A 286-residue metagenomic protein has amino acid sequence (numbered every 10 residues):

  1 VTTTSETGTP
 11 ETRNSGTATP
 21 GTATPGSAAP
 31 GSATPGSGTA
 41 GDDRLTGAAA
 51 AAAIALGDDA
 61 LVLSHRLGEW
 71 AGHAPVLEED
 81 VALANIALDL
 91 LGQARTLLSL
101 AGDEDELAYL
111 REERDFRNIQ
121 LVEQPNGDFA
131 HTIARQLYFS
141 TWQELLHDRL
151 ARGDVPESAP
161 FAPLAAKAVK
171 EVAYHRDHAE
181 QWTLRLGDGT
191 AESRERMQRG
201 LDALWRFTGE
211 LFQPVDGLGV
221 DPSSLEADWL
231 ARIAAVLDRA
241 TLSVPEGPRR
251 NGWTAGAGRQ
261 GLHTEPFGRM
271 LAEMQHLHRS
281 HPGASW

Functional and structural regions predicted by a protein language model:
T7-S37: Long, intrinsically disordered low-complexity tandem-repeat segments
T39-A52, L110-Q136, L186-S193, L204-G219: Acidic/His metal-coordination segments adjacent to aromatic residues that form catalytic metal sites in metalloenzymes
A48-A53, A74-Q93, T132, P160-V172: Alpha-helical scaffold segments that form or flank carboxylate-/histidine-based iron centers
L63-N85, W142-F161: Helix-loop segments that flank and shape redox-cofactor active sites
A87-E113, A179-W182: Conserved alpha-helical segments that form or flank metal/cofactor-binding pockets of metalloenzymes
Q120-Q181: Internal, conserved structured core segments that host functional sites
P160-D221: A contiguous pocket-lining binding segment that forms or flanks enzyme active sites
R194-W286: Extended, helix-rich structural scaffolds rather than catalytic motifs
